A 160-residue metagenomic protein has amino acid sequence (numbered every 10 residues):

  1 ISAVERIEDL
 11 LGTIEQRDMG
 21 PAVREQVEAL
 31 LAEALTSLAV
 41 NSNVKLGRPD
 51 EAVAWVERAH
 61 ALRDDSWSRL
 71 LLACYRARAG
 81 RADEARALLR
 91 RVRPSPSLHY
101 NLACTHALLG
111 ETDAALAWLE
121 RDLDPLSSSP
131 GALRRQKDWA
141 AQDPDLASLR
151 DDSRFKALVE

Functional and structural regions predicted by a protein language model:
I1-I14, D18, V27-E160: Alpha-helical protein-protein interaction modules
